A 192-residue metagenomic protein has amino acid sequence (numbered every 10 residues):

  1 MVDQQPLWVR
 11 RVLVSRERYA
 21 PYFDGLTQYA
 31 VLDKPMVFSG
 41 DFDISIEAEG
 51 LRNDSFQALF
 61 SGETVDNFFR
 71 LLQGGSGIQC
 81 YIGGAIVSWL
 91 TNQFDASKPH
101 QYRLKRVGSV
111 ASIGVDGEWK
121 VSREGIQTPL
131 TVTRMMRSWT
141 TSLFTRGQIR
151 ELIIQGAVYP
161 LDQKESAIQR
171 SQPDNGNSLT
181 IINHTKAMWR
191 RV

Functional and structural regions predicted by a protein language model:
M1-Y29, K34-F38, Q148-V192: Extracytoplasmic low-complexity segments
E17, Y22-Q79, I154-D162: Extracellular glycan-recognition modules
Y22, Y81-G83, G114: A general beta-strand register signal
L32-P35, S88-F94, R123-G125: Beta-strand-rich interaction surfaces with strong enrichment in secreted/lumenal proteins
N67-F68, A85-L90, E118-S122, Y159-P160: Surface-exposed loop/edge segments in extracytoplasmic proteins
C80-Q101: Short, aromatic/His-centered strand-loop micro-motif at the edge of beta-sheets
Y102-E124: Carbohydrate-binding surfaces in secreted/extracellular proteins
V121, L130-E151: Extracellular glycan-interaction patches encoded by glycine-rich segments
